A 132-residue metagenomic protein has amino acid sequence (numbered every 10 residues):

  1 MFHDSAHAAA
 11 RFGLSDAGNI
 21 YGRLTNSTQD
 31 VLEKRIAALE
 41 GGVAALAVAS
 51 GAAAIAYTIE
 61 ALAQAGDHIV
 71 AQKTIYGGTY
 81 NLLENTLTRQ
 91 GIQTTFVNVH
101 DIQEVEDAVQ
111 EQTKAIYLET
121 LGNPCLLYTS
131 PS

Functional and structural regions predicted by a protein language model:
D4-A56, G78-N85: Conserved N-terminal alpha-helix of the aminotransferase class I/II PLP-enzyme fold
Y21-G22, A47-V48, Q72-K73, T94-V97 (+1 more regions): Glycine- and other small-residue-rich loops at beta-strand/loop junctions that grip anionic moieties
R35, T58, E104-A108: CheY-like receiver
I36, A54, I69, I116-E119: Buried hydrophobic positions in well-ordered alpha/beta secondary-structure cores of metabolic enzymes
L39-G42, A63-H68, T88, K114-A115: Short, surface-exposed connector motifs at secondary-structure boundaries
A61-T79, V97-N98: Conserved PLP-anchoring active-site segment centered on the Schiff-base-forming lysine
N81-L126: PLP-dependent aminotransferase-class I/II
Y128-S132: Conserved small/polar residues in nucleotide/adenosyl-binding loops
